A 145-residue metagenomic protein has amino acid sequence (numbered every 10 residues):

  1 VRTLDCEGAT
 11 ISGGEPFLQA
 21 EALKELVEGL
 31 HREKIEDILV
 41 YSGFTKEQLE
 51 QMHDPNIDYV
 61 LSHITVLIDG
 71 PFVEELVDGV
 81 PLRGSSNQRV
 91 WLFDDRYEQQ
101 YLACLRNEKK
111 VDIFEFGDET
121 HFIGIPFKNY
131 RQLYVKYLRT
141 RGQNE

Functional and structural regions predicted by a protein language model:
V1-V60: Conserved Radical SAM active-site core
K34, F44, Q51-E145: Auxiliary Fe-S-binding modules of radical SAM enzymes
